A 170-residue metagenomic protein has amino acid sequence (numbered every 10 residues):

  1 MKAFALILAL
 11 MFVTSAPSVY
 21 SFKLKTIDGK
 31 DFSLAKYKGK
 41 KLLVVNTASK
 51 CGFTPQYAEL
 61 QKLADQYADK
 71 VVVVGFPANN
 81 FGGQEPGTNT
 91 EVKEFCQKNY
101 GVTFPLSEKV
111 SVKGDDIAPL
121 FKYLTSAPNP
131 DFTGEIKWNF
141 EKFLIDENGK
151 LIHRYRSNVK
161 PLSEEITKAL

Functional and structural regions predicted by a protein language model:
A3-V13: Sec-dependent N-terminal signal peptides
M11-A35, A118-P119: N-terminal "domain-start" segment that seeds a small globular fold
K38-L42, K50, T54-N79, Q97-Y100: Conserved helix-turn-beta segment immediately C-terminal to the redox Cys motif in thioredoxin-like folds
L42-V45, V72-F76, P105-E108, L144 (+1 more regions): Structural recognition of the beta-strand scaffold that forms the well-ordered cores of secreted hydrolase catalytic
K70-G87, T103-G114: Thiol-based oxidoreductase modules, predominantly thioredoxin-like and allied folds used for disulfide exchange
T90-N139: Short, internal strand/loop/helix patches that form the active-site neighborhood or redox-interaction surface
P119-K122, S126-L170: Thiol-/selenol-based redox modules, centered on thioredoxin-like and closely related oxidoreductase domains
